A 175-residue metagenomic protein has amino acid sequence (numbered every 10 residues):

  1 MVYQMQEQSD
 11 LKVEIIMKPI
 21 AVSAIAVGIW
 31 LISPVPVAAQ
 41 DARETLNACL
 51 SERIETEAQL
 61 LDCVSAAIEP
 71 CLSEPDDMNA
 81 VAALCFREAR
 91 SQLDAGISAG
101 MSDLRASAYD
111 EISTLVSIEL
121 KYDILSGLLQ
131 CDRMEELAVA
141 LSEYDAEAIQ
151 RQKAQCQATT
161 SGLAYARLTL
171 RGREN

Functional and structural regions predicted by a protein language model:
M1-I16: N-terminal amphipathic/basic-hydrophobic helices that include classical n-h-c signal peptides and signal-anchor
E14-A24: Bacterial N-terminal signal peptides that target proteins for export
S33-P34: N-terminal signal peptide c-region/cleavage motif recognized by signal peptidases
A38-N175: N-terminal alpha-helical modules
